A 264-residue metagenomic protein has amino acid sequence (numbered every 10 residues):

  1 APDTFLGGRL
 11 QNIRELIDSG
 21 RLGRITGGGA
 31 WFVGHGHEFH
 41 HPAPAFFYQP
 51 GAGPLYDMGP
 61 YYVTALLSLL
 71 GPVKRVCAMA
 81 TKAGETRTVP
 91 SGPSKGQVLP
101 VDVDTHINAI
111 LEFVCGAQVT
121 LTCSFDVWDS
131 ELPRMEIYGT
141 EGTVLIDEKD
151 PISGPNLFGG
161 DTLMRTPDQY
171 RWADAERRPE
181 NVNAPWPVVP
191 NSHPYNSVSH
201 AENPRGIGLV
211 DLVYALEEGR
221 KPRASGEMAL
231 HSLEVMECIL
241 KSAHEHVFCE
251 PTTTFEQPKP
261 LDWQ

Functional and structural regions predicted by a protein language model:
T4-P100, H246: Predominantly a Rossmann-like dinucleotide-binding segment in NAD(P)-dependent oxidoreductases
G8, D129-L132, A224: Residues that form or flank phosphate/diphosphate-binding pockets in enzymes that use nucleotide phosphates
L10, Y62-V63, G206-V210, M236: A general structural signal for well-ordered alpha-helical segments in protein cores
V73, A117-Q118, E141-T143: Structural motif
E85, V89-D102, N108, F113 (+4 more regions): C-terminal glycine/acidic-rich active-site capping loop/insertion
A117, T122-E131, H200: Glycine-rich phosphate/pyrophosphate-binding beta-alpha loops
V235-E245: Short arginine-rich
